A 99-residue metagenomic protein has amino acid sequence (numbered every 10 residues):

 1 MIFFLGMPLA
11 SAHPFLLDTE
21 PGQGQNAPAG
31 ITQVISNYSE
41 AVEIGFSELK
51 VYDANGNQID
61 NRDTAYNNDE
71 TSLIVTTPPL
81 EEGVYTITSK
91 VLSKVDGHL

Functional and structural regions predicted by a protein language model:
M1-M7: Bacterial N-terminal signal peptides
H13-L99: N-terminal soluble domains immediately following signal/targeting peptides that reside in extracytoplasmic
